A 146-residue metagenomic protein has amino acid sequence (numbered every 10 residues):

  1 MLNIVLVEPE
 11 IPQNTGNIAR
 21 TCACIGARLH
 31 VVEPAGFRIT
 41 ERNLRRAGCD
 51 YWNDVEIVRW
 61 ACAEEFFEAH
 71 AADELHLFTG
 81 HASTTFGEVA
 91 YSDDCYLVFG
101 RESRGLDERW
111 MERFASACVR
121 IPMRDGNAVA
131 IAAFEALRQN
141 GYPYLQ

Functional and structural regions predicted by a protein language model:
M1-Q146: Post-transcriptional modification and biogenesis factors for structured RNAs of the translation apparatus
